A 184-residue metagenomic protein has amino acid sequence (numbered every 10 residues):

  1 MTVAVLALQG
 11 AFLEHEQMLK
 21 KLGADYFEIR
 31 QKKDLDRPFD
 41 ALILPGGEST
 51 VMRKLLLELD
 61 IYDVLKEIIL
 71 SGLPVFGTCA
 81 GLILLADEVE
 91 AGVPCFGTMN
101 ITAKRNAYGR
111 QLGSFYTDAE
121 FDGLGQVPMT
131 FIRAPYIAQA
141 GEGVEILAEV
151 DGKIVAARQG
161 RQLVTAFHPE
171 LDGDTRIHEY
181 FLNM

Functional and structural regions predicted by a protein language model:
M1-A4, C95, R161: Residues that mark the start of a beta-strand
M1-E58, D63-E67, T175-E179, N183-M184: N-terminal beta1-alpha1 cap of cysteine-dependent amidohydrolase-like domains
L8, T78-A80, M99, R133 (+1 more regions): A secondary-structure boundary/capping signal
F12, S49-V51, L82-L84, A138 (+1 more regions): Glycine-rich nucleotide phosphate-binding loop and flanking beta-alpha elements of Rossmann-like dinucleotide-binding
Y26-F27, V75, Q162: Hydrophobic anchor at the start of a short beta-strand that flanks the dinucleotide cofactor-binding loop
I43-L44, G77, T165: Redox-cofactor binding/interface segments in oxidoreductases and associated redox assembly factors
S49-A119: Cysteine-nucleophile active-site neighborhood
R105-M184: Amide-donor transfer/coupling interface in amidating biosynthetic enzymes
